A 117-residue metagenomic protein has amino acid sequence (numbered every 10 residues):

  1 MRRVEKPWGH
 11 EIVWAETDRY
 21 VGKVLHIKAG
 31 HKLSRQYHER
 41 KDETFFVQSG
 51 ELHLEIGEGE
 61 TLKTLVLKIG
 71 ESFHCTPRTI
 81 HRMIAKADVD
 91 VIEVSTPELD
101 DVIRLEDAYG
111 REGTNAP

Functional and structural regions predicted by a protein language model:
M1-K41: A short glycine-rich, His/Asp/Glu-containing loop-to-beta-strand
R2-K6, K86-P117: Double-stranded beta-helix
V24, T44, K63-L65: Short, surface-exposed secondary-structure edge patches
R40-E58: Glycine- and acidic-residue-biased ligand/ion/polar-headgroup-sensing regions
E58-R78: Short acidic-glycine-tyrosine-enriched beta hairpin
